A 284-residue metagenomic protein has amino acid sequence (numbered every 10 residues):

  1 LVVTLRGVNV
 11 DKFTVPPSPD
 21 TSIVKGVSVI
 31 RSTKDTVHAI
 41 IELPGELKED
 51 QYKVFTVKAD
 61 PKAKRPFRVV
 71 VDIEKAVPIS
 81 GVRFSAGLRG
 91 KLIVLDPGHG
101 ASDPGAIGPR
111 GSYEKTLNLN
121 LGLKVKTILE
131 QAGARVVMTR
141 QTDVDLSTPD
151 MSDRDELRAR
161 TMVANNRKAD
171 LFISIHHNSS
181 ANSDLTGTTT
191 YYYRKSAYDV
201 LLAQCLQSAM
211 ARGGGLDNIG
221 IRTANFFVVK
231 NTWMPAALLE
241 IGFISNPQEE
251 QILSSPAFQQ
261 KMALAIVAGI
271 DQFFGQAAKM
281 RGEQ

Functional and structural regions predicted by a protein language model:
L1-L92: Signal-peptide-cleaved, periplasmic/extracellular N-terminal interaction regions immediately downstream of the signal
L1-R6, S28-I30, H38-E42, R68-D72 (+7 more regions): Soluble periplasmic/extracytoplasmic beta-strand elements of cell-envelope proteins
L5-V10, S32-K34, E42-E46, E74-P78 (+6 more regions): Solvent-exposed coil/turn segments that connect beta secondary-structure elements in extracytoplasmic/periplasmic
V10-T14, S18-V27, L119-N120, D153-A159 (+1 more regions): N-terminal post-signal-peptidase region of extra-cytosolic proteins
K12-T14, A101-A106, P247: Short, solvent-exposed loop/turn elements at domain surfaces
S22-V24, K34-T36, K64-R68, L88-G90 (+6 more regions): Extracytoplasmic
V77-Q204, S208, R212: Catalytic-core regions of hydrolytic enzymes
S174, S179-A181, D217-Q284: Active-site-adjacent mobile loop/cap segments within catalytic or ligand-binding domains
